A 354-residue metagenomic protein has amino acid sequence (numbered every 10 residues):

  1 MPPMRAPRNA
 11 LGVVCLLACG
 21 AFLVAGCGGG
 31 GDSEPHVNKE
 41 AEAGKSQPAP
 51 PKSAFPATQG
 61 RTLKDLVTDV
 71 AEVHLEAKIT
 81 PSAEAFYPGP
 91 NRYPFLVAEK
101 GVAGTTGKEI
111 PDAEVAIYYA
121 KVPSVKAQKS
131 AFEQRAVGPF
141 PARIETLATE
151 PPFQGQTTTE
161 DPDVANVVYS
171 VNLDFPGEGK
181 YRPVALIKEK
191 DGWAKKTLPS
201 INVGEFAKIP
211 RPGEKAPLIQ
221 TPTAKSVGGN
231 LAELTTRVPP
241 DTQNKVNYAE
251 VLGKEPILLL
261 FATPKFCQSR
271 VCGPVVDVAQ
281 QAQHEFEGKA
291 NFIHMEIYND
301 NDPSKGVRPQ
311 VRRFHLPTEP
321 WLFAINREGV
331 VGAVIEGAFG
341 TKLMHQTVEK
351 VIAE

Functional and structural regions predicted by a protein language model:
M1-A25: Sec-dependent bacterial lipoprotein signal peptides
C27-D32: Bacterial signal peptide processing site
P35-L231: Contiguous segments within soluble domain cores/interaction surfaces
F206-P217, T221-G228, V331-E354: Thiol-/selenol-based redox modules, centered on thioredoxin-like and closely related oxidoreductase domains
N230-L234, N247-Q268: Short active-site neighborhood of thiol/selenol oxidoreductases, capturing the structured segment around
F261-P264, M295-Y298, E336-A338: Active-site-proximal beta-strand/loop segments in catalytic clefts of secreted hydrolases
S269-F286: Typically the conserved alpha-helix immediately C-terminal to a functionally engaged Cys/Sec in thioredoxin-like
E287, I293-E319, A324-V331, T341 (+1 more regions): Thioredoxin-like thiol-disulfide oxidoreductase module
